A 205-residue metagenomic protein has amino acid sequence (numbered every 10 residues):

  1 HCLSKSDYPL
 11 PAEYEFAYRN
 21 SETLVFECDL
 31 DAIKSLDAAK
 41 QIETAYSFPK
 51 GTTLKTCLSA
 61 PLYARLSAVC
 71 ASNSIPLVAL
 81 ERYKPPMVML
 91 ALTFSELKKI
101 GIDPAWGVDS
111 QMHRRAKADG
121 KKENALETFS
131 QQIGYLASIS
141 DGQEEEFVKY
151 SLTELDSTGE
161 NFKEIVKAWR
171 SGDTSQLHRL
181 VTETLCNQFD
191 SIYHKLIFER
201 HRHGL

Functional and structural regions predicted by a protein language model:
C2-L196: Structured, acidic catalytic/metal-binding patches in enzyme active sites
E199-L205: A short, acidic, amphipathic alpha-helical segment used as a generic capping/interface helix at domain edges
